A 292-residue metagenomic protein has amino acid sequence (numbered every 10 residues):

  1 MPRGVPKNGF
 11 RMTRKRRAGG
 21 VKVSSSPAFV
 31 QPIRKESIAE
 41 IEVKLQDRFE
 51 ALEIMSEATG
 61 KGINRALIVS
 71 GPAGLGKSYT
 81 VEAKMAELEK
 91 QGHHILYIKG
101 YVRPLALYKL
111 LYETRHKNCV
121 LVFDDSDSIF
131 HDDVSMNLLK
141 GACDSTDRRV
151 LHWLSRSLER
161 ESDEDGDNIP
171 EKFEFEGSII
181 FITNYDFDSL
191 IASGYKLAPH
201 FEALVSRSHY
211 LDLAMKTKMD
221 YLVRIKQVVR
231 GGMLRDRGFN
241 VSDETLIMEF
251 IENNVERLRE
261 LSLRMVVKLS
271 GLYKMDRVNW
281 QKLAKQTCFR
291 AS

Functional and structural regions predicted by a protein language model:
M1-P27: Arg/Lys-rich, intrinsically disordered low-complexity tails that mediate electrostatic binding and condensation
P27-G62: N-terminal pre-Walker A segment at the start of P-loop NTPase domains
K61-V81: Walker A/P-loop nucleotide-binding motif
L75, E87-C119, D127-D132: AAA+/P-loop NTPase substrate/partner-engagement loops
Q91-H93, K117-C119, F175-S178, A203-H209: Short glycine-/polar-rich loops that comprise or flank the Walker A/P-loop and associated switch/sensor motifs
H131-F175, N184: Conserved catalytic/switch belt of AAA+ P-loop NTPases
S193-K216: A short helix-turn-beta junction within AAA+ P-loop NTPase domains corresponding to the substrate/partner-engaging
K218-A291: Conserved AAA+ ATPase small/helical "lid" subdomain
